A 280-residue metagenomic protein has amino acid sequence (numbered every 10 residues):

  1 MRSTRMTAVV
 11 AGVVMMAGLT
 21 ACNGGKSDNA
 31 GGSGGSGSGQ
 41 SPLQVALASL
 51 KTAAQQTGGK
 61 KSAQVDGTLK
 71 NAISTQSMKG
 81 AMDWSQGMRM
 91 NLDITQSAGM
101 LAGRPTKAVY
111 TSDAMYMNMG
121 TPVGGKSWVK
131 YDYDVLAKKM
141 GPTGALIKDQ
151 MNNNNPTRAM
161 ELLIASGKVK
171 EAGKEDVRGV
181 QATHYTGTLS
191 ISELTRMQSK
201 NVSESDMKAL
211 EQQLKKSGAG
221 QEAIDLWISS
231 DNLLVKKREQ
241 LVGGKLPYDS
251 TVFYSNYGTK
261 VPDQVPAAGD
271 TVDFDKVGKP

Functional and structural regions predicted by a protein language model:
R2-M6, N23-P280: Subset-of-secretome marker
R5-V14: Sec-dependent N-terminal signal peptides
A17-A21: C-terminal motif of bacterial Sec signal peptides marking the signal peptidase cleavage site
